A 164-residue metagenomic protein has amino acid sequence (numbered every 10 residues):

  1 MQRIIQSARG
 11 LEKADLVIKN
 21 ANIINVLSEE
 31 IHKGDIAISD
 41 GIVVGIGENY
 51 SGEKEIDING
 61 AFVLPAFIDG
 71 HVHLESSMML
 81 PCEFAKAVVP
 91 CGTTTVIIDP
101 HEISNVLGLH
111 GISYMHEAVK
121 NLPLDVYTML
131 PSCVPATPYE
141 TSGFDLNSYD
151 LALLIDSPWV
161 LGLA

Functional and structural regions predicted by a protein language model:
M1-P65: Histidine-rich, glycine-flanked metal-binding segment
R3-A8, C82-A164: Divalent-metal coordination cores built from histidine and acidic residues
D15-L16, P65-F67, T95, L161: Hydrophobic "anchor" residues on beta-strands that sit immediately upstream of conserved functional sites
A21, G41, G60, H71 (+3 more regions): Divalent metal-coordination and catalytic microenvironments
V26, I58, G70-V72, P100: Generic detector of well-ordered alpha-helical packing
V26, P65, E75-S77, I98 (+1 more regions): Conserved protein kinase catalytic core
I31, S77, N105-G108: Alpha-helix N-cap/helix-start motif
A61-F84: Di-metal (Zn2+ and/or Mg2+/Mn2+) metal-binding site signature of metallo-dependent hydrolases with the MBL/beta-CASP
